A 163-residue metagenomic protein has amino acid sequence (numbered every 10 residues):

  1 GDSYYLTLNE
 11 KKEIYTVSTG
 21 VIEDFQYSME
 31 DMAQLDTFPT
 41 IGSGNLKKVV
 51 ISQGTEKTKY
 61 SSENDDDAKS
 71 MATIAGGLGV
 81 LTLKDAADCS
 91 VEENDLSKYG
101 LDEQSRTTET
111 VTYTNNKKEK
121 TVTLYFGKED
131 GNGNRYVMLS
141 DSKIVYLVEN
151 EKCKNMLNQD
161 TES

Functional and structural regions predicted by a protein language model:
G1-S163: Soluble, acidic/polar mature domains that operate outside membranes
